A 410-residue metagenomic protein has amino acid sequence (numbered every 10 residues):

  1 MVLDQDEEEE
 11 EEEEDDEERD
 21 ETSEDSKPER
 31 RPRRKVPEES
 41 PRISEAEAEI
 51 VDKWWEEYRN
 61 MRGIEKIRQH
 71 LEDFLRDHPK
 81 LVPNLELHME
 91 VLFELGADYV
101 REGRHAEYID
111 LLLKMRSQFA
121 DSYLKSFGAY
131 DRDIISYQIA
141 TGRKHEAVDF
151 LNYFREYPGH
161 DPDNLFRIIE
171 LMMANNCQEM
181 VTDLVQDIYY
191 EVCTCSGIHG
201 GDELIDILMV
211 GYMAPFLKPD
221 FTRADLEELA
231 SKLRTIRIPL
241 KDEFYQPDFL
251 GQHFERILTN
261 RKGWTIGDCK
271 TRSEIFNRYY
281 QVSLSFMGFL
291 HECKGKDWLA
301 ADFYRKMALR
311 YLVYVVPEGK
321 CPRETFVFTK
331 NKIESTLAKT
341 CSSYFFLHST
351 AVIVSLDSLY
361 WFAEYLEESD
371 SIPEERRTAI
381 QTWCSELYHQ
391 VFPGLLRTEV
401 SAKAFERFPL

Functional and structural regions predicted by a protein language model:
V2-E8, E18-D73, K80-L87, L95-Y99 (+4 more regions): Charge-rich, intrinsically disordered N-terminal extensions that act as flexible nucleic-acid engagement or regulatory
S40, R76-N84, K114-L124, N152-H160 (+2 more regions): Solenoid-like repeat scaffolds
S44-D52, N84-F93, S122-D133, Y157-F166 (+1 more regions): Generic helix N-cap/helix-start motif at coil->alpha-helix transitions
H70-L71, A106-M115, K144-F154, M180-E191 (+1 more regions): Alpha-helical repeat scaffolds
F154-P158, E191, R377-V391: Short amphipathic alpha-helical linker/capping segments at the junctions of internal repeats and modular domains
D163-E170, N175-C195, G200-L204: Solenoidal tandem-repeat scaffolds enriched in leucines and small polar residues
